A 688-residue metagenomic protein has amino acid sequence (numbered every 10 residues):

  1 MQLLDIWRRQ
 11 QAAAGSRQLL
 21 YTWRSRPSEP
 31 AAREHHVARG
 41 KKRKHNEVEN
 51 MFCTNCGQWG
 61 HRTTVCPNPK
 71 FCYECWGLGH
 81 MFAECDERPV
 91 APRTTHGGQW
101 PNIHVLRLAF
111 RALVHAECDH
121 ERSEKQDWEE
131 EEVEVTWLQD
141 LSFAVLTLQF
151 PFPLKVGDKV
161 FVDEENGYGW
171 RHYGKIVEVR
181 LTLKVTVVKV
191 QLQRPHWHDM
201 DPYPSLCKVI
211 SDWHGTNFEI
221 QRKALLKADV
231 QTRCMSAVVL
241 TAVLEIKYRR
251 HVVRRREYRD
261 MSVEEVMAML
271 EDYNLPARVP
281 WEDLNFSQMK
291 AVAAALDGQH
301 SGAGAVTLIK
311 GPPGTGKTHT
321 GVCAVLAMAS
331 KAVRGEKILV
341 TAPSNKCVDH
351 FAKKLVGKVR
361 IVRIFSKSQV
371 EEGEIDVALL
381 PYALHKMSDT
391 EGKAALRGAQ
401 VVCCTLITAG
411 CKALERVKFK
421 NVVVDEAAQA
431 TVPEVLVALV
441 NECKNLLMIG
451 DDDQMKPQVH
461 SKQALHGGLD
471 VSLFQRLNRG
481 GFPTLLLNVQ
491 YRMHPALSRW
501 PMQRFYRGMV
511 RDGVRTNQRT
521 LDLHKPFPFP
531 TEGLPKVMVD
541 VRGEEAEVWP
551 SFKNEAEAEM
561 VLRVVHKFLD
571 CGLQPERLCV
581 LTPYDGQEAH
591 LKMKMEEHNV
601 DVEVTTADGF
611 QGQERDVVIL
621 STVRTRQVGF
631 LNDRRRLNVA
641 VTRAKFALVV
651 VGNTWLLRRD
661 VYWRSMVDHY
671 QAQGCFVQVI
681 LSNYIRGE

Functional and structural regions predicted by a protein language model:
A31-A32, T63-N68, F82-E87, P313: Cysteine-centered loop/knuckle micro-motif
N50-T64, C72-A83: Short Cys/His-rich zinc-binding micro-motifs
A91, S123-E124, L138, D199 (+8 more regions): Conserved P-loop NTPase motor core of helicases/translocases
A91-D158, E164-E165, E555, E559 (+1 more regions): Accessory interdomain/linker segments of ATP-dependent helicases and helicase-like nucleic-acid enzymes that mediate
P92-H96, D140, T147-G298, K353 (+2 more regions): Pre-ATPase regulatory/linker segments immediately N-terminal to the P-loop/RecA-like helicase/translocase core
H300, T318-V333: Walker A/P-loop NTP-binding motif
T307, G316-C323, H350: Phosphate-binding Walker
G335, S344, I407-E688: Conserved helicase motor core of SF1/SF2 NTP-dependent helicases
